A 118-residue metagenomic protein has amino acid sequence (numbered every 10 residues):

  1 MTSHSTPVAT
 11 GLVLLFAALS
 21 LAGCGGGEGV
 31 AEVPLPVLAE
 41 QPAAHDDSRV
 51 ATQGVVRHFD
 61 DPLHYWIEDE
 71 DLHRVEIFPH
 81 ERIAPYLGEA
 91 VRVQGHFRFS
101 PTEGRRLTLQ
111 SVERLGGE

Functional and structural regions predicted by a protein language model:
M1-A22: Sec-dependent bacterial lipoprotein signal peptides
C24-E118: OB-fold and OB-like single-stranded nucleic-acid-recognition modules and their adjacent interaction interfaces
